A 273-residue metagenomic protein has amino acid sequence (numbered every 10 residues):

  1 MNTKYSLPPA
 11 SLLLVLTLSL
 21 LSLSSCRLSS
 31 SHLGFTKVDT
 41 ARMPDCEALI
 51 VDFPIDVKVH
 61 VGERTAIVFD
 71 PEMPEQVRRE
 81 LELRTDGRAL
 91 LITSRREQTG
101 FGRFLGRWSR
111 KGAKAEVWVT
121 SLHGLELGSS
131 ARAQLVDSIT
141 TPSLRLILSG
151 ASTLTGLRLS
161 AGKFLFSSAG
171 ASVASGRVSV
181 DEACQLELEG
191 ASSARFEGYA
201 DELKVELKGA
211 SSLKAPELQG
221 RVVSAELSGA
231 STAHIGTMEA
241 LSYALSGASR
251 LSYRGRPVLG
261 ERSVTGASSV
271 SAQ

Functional and structural regions predicted by a protein language model:
N2-L13: Bacterial N-terminal signal peptides that target proteins for export
S11-S22: Bacterial N-terminal signal peptides
L13-V15, L33, A131, L146 (+2 more regions): Short, functionally important structural connectors and interaction interfaces within domains
C26-L148, L157-S168, S175-C184, V258 (+1 more regions): Acidic (Asp/Glu) and glycine-rich low-complexity loops/linkers that are typically intrinsically disordered
A131, S152, G170-S172, S192 (+1 more regions): Position-specific detector for the leucine-rich repeat
A174-Q273: Short, surface-exposed interaction patches in beta-rich subdomains that mediate adhesion/assembly near membranes
